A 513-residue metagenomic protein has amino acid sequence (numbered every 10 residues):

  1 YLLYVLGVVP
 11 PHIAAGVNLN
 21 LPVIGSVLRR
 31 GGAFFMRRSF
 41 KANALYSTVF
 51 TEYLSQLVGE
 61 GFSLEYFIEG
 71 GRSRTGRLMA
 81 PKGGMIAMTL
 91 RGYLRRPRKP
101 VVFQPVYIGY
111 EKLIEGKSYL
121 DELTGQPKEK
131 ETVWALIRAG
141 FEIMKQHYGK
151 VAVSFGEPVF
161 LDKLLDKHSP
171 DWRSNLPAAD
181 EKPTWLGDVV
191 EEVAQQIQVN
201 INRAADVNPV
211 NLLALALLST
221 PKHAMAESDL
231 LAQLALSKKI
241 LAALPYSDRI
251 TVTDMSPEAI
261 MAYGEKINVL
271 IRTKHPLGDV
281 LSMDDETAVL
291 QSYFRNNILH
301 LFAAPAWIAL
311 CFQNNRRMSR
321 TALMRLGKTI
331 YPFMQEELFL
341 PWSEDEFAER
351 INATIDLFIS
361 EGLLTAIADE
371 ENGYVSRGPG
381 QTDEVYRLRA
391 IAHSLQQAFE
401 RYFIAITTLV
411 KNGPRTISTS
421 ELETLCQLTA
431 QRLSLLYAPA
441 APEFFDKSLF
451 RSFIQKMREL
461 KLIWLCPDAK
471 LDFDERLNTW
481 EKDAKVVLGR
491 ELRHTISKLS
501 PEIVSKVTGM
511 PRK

Functional and structural regions predicted by a protein language model:
Y1-K513: Membrane-interfacial terminal anchoring regions of lipid-handling membrane enzymes
